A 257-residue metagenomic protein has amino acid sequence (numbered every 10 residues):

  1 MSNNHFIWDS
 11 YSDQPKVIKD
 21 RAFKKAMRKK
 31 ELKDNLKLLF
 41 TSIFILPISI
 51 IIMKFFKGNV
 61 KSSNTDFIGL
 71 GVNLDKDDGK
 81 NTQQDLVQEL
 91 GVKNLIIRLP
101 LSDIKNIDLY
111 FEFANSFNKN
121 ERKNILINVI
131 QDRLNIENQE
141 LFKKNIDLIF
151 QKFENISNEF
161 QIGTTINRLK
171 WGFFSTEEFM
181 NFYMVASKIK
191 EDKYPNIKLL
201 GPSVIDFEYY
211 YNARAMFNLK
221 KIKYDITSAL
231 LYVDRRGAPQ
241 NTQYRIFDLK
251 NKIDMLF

Functional and structural regions predicted by a protein language model:
M1-V92, M184, K188-E191: N-terminal carbohydrate-binding accessory modules
S63-K105, S116-N120, N124-L126, K152-N155: Catalytic domains of carbohydrate-active enzymes, especially glycoside hydrolases
N73-D77, P100-S102, I130-L134, G163-N167 (+2 more regions): Active-site beta-loop-alpha junctions enriched in small/polar residues
K80-Q84, N138-I149, D206-I222: Distinct, well-ordered alpha-helical segments
G91-K93, I156, K220-I226: Glycine-enriched alpha-helix->loop->beta-strand junction motifs that scaffold or abut catalytic
K105-A114, F174-M184: Active-site-adjacent beta->alpha loops and helix N-cap segments on the catalytic face of soluble alpha/beta enzymes
K119-N181: Substrate-binding cleft of extracellular glycoside hydrolase catalytic domains
D132, T176-F257: Noncatalytic carbohydrate-binding groove/subsite architecture in carbohydrate-active enzymes
